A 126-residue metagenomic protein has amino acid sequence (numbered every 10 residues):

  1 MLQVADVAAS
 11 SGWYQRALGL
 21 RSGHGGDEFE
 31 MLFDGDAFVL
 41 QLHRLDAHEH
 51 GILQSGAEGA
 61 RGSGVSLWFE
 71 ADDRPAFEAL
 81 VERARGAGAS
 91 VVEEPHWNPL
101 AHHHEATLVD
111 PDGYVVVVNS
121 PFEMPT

Functional and structural regions predicted by a protein language model:
M1-A5, M31-D34, Q54-R83, H104-V109: Vicinal oxygen chelate
M1-S11, G64-L67, N119-T126: N-terminal beta-strand motif that seeds the catalytic metal site of vicinal oxygen chelate
L2-E49: Core segments of cupin and vicinal oxygen chelate
S10, Y14, F77, A84: Hydrophobic pocket/interface hotspot
H48-S55, P125-T126: A short, acidic/glycine-rich surface segment
V81-T126: Vicinal oxygen chelate
